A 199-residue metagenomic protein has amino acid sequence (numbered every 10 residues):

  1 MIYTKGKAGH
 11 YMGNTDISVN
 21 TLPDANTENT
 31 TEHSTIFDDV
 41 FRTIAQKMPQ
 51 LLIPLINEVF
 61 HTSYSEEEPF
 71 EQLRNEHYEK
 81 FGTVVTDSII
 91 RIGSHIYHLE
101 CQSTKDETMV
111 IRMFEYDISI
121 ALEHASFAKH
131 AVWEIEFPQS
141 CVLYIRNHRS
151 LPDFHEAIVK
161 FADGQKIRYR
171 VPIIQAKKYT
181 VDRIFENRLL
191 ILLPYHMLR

Functional and structural regions predicted by a protein language model:
I2-R199: Conserved single-residue anchors adjacent to enzymatic active/cofactor-binding motifs
